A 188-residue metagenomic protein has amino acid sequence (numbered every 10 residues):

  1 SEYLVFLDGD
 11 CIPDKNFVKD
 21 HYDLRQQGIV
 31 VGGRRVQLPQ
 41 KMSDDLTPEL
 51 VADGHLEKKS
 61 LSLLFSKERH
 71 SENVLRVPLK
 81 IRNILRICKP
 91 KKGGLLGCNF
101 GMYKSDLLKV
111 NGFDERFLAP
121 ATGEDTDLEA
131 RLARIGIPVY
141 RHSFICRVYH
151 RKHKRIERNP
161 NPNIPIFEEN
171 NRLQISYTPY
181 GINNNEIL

Functional and structural regions predicted by a protein language model:
L4: Short aromatic/hydrophobic "clamp" motif used to bind/position activated sugar donors
L7: Catalytic metal- and UDP-sugar-binding loop of GT-A-like glycosyltransferases, i.e., residues flanking the conserved
D10-I12: Acidic metal-phosphate-binding loop of nucleotide-sugar-dependent transferases
N16-F65: Conserved donor NDP-sugar-binding/catalytic core segment of glycosyltransferases
L38, R116, H142-N159: Active-site donor/metal-binding and catalytic loop motifs of nucleotide-sugar-dependent glycosylation enzymes
L63-R76, R82-G101: A recurrent flexible, glycine/aromatic-enriched loop bordering the glycosyltransferase active site that acts as
G94-N111, L118-I137, S143: A short, conserved alpha-helix in the catalytic core of glycosyltransferases
T122, I145, N159-N185: Catalytic core of nucleotide-sugar-dependent glycosyltransferases
